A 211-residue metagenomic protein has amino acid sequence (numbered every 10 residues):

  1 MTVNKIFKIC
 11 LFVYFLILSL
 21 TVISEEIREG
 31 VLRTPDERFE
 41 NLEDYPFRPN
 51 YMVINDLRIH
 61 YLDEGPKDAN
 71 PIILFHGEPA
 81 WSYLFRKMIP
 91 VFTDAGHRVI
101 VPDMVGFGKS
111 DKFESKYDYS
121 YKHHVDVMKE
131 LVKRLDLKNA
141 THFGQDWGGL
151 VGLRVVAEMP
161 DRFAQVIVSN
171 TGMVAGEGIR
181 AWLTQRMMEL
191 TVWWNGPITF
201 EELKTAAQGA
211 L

Functional and structural regions predicted by a protein language model:
M1-C10: Bacterial N-terminal signal peptides that target proteins for export
C10-S19: Bacterial N-terminal signal peptides
L20-S24: Sec/Tat signal peptide C-region and signal peptidase I cleavage site
E25-F47, L57-I59, E64-G65, P71 (+3 more regions): Flexible "cap/lid" subdomain of the alpha/beta-hydrolase fold that forms the substrate-access gate
N50-I54: Short acidic-hydrophobic surface loop/beta-edge motif
I73-G77: The conserved beta1-alpha1 loop
P79-K87, V99: Serine-hydrolase catalytic-loop signature spanning alpha/beta hydrolases and amidase-signature enzymes
T93-D103: A fold-wide structural signal in alpha/beta-hydrolase
